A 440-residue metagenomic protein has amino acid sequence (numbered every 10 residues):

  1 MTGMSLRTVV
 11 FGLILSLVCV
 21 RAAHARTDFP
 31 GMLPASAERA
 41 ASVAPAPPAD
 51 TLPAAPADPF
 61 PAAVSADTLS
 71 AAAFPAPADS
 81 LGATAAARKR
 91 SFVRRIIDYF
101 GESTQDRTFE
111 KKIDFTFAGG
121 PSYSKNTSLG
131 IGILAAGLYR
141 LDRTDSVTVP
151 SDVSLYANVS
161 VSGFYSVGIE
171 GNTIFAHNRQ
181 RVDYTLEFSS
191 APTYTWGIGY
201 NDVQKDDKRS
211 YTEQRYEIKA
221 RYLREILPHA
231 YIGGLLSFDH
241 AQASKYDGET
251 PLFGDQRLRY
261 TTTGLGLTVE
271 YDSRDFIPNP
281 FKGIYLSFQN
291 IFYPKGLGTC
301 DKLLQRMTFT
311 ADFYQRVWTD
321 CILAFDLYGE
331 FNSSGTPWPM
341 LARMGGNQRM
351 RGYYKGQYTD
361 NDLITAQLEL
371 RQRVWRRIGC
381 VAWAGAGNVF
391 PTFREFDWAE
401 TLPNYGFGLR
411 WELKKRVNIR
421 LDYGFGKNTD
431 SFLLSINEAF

Functional and structural regions predicted by a protein language model:
T104-I113, L141-P150, A176-R181, L227-H229 (+5 more regions): Short loop/turn motifs that connect adjacent beta-strands in outer-membrane beta-barrel proteins
R107-F117, Y123-T261, N418, G426-F440: Gram-negative/organellar outer-membrane beta-barrel architecture
D114-Y123, T148-V161, V167, I284-G296 (+4 more regions): Transmembrane beta-strand segments that form the barrel wall of outer-membrane beta-barrel proteins
F117-G119, A135, V153-A157, V182-L186 (+9 more regions): Membrane-embedded beta-strand positions of outer-membrane beta-barrel proteins
L155-Y156, V203-K208, E249-Q256, Y293-T299 (+2 more regions): Extracellular loop and loop/strand-boundary signature of outer-membrane beta-barrel proteins
L265-G266, E270, D275-R373: C-terminal outer-membrane beta-barrel translocator/porin domains of Gram-negative envelope proteins and their
G266-L267, G406-L413, T429-F440: Outer-membrane beta-barrel "beta-signal"
N332-R420: Outer membrane beta-barrel transmembrane domains
